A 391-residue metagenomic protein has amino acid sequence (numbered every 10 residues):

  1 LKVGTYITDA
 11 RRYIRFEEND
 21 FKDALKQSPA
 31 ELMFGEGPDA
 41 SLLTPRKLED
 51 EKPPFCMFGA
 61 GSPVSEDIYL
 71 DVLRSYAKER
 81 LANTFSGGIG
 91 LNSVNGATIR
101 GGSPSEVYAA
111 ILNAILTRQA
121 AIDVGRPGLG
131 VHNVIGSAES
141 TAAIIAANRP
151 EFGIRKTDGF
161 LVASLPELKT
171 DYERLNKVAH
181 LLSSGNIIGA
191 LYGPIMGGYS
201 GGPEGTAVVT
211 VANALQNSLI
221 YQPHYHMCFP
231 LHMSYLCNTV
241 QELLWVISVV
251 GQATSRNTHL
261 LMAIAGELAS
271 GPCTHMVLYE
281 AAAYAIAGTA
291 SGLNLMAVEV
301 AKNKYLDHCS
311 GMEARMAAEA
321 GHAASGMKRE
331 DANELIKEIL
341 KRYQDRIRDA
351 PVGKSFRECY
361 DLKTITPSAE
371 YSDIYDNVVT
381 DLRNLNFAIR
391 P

Functional and structural regions predicted by a protein language model:
L1-K2, H308-P391: Catalytic-core signal marking the mid-to-C-terminal active-site face
L1-V64, A369-P391: Acidic/polar, glycine-rich intrinsically disordered N-terminal extensions of enzymes
D9, D20-D23, D39, D50 (+12 more regions): Acidic-enriched, low-complexity/disordered segments with a strong bias for Aspartate over Glutamate
S28-G35, R80-G87, A121-G128, I188 (+4 more regions): Short secondary-structure junctions and interdomain/linker hinges
L32-P45, N217-L219, T289-N294, A320-E334: Short, basic, helix/turn surface patches
G59-N294, N303-D307, R315-H322: Helix-rich catalytic cores of soluble enzyme domains
A297: Phosphate-binding/switch region of NTP-binding enzymes
V300: Short secondary-structure boundary segments
